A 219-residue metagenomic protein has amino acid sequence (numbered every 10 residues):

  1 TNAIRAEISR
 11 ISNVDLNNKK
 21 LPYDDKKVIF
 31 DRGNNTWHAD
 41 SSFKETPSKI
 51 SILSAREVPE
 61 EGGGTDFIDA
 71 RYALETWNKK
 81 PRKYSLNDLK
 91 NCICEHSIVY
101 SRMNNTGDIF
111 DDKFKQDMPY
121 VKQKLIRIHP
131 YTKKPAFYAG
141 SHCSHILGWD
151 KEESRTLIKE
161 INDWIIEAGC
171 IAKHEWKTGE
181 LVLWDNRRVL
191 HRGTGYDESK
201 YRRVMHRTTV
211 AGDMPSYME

Functional and structural regions predicted by a protein language model:
T1-L183, R187-E219: Fe(II)/2-oxoglutarate oxygenase catalytic core
